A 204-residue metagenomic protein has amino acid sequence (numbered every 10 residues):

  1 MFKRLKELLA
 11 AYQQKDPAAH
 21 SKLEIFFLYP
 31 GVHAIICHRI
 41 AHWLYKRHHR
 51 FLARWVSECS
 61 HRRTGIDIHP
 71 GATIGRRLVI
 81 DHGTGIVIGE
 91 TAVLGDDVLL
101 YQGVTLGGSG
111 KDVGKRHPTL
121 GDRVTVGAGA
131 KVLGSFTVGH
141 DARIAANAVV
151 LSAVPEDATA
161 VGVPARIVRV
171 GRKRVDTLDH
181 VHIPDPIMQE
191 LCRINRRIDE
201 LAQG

Functional and structural regions predicted by a protein language model:
M1-H61, V175-G204: Terminal amphipathic alpha-helical/low-complexity segments used for targeting or macromolecular assembly
H61-V168: Structural signal for interior beta-strand "rungs" in well-ordered beta-sheet cores of soluble enzyme domains
V170-K173: A structural signal for small-residue-enriched, beta-sheet-centric alpha/beta enzyme cores and oligomeric scaffold folds
